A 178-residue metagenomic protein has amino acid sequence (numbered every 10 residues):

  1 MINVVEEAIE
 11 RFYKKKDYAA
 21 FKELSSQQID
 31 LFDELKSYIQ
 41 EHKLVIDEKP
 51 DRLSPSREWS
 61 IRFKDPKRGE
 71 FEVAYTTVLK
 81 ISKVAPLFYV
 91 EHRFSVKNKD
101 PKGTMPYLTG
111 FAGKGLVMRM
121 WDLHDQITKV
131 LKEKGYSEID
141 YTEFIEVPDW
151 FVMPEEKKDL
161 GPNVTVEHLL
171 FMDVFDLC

Functional and structural regions predicted by a protein language model:
M1-K134, E138, T142: Extended, charge-biased low-complexity segments that typically form long amphipathic alpha-helices/coiled-coils
I127-C178: Acidic, proline/glycine-rich low-complexity IDRs
